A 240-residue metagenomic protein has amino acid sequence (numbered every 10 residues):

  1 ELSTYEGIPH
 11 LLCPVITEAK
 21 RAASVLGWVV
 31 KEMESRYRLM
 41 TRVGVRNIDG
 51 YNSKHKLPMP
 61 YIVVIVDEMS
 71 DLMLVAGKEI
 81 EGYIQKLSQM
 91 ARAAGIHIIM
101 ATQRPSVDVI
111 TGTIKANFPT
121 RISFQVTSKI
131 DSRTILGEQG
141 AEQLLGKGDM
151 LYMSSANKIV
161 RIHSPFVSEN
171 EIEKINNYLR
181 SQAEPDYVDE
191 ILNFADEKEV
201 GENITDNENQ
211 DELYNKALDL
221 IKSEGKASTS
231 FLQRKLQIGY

Functional and structural regions predicted by a protein language model:
E1-E18, V25, T113: P-loop NTPase switch/communication element
L2, S24-Y240: P-loop NTPase motor-domain active sites and their immediate coupling elements
